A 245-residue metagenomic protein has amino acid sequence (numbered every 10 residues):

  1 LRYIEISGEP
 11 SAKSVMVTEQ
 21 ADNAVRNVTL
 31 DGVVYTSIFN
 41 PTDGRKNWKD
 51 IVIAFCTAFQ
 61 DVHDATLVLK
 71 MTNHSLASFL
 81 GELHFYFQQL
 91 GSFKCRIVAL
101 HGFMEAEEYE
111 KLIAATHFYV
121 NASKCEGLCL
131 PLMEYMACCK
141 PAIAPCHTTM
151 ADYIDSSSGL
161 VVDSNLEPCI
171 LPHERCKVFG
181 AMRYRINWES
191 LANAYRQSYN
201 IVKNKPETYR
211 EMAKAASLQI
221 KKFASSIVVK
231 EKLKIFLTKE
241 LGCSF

Functional and structural regions predicted by a protein language model:
A24-K46, V52-F55, L67-L69: Conserved donor-binding/catalytic core segment of Leloir-type glycosyltransferases
A77-K111, F118: Nucleotide-activated donor-binding/catalytic signature segment of Leloir-type glycosyltransferases, i.e., the conserved
M104-T116, M133, A137, I170-P172: Short acidic alpha-helix that forms the nucleotide-activated donor recognition element in Leloir-type transferases
H117, C139, C146: A short alpha->beta transition loop at the rim of the catalytic pocket in nucleotide-sugar-dependent
K124: Aromatic "clamp/platform" in nucleotide-sugar-dependent glycosyltransferases that forms part of the donor/acceptor
P141-A144, L160-V162: Short hydrophobic beta-strand element within catalytic cores of glycosyltransferases and related nucleotide-activated
A151-Y199: Change "using UDP/GDP/dTDP sugars" to "using nucleotide sugars
M182-N193, K203-I235: A charged, aromatic-enriched C-terminal amphipathic alpha-helix characteristic of glycosyltransferases across folds
